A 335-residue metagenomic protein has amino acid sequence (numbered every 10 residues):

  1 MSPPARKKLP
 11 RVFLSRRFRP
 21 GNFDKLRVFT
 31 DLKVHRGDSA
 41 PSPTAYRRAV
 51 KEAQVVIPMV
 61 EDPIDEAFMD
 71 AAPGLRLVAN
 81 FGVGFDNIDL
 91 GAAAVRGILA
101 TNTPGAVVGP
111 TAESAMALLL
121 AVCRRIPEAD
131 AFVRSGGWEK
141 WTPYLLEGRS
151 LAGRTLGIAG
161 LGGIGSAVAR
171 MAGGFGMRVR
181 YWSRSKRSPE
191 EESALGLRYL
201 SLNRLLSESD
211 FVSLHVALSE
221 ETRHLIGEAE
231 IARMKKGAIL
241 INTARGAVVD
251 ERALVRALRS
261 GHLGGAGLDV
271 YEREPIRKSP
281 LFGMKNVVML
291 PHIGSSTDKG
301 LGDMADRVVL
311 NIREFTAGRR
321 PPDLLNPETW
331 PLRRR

Functional and structural regions predicted by a protein language model:
M1-V55, G176, R180, T316 (+1 more regions): N-terminal glycine-/charge-rich "phosphate-binding" loop or analogous flexible N-terminal tail
R16, Y181-S185, A244: N-terminal Rossmann-fold cofactor-binding loop
V28, Y144-K236: Rossmann-like dinucleotide/phosphate-binding beta-alpha-beta segment
E52-R134, G148-R149: Phosphate/diphosphate ligand-binding glycine-rich loop within oxidoreductases
A53, A72, E208-S209, G237: An anion/phosphate-binding loop that grips the pyrophosphate of nucleotide cofactors and donors
P63-L75, E221-L240, E251: Rossmann-fold NAD(P) dinucleotide-binding segment
R96, P104-T155, R170, G174 (+3 more regions): Phosphate-binding beta-alpha-beta segment of Rossmann-like dinucleotide-binding domains, i.e., the NAD(P)
A100-T101, E228, G237-R335: Rossmann-like dinucleotide-binding domain for NAD(H)/NADP(H)
